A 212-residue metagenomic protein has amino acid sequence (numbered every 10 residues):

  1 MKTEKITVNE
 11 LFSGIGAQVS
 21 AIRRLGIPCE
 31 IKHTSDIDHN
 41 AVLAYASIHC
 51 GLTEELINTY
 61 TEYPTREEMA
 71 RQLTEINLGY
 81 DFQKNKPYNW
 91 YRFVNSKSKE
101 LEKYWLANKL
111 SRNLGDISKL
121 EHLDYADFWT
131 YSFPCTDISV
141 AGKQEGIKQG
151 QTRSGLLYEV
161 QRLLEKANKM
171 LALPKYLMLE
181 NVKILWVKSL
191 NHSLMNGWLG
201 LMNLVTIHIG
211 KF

Functional and structural regions predicted by a protein language model:
M1-F212: Conserved active-site and SAM-binding loop architecture of S-adenosyl-L-methionine-dependent nucleic-acid
